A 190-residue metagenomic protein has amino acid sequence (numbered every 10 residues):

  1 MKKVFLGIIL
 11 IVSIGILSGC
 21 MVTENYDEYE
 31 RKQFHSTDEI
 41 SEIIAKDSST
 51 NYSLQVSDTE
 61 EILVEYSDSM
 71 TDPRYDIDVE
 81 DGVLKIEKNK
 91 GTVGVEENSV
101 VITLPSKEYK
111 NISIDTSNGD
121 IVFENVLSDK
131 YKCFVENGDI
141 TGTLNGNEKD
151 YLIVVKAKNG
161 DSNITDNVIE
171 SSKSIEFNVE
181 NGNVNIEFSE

Functional and structural regions predicted by a protein language model:
M1-V4, I8: Positively charged n-region of N-terminal signal peptides that target proteins for export
I16-G19: C-terminal motif of bacterial Sec signal peptides marking the signal peptidase cleavage site
V22-E80, F123-N125, S174-E176, V184-E190: Short linear S-[DN]-x-LW-Φ motif typified by the pepsin-like aspartic protease active-site region
K32-F34, N51-V56, R74-D78, S99-P105 (+5 more regions): Short, T/G/N/S-enriched strand-turn elements that build extracellular solenoid repeat scaffolds
E39, S48, D58, T71 (+11 more regions): Repetitive beta-strand solenoid architecture
D68-S69, E87-E96: Secondary-structure transition/turn motif
F123-E190: Short, surface-exposed interaction patches in beta-rich subdomains that mediate adhesion/assembly near membranes
